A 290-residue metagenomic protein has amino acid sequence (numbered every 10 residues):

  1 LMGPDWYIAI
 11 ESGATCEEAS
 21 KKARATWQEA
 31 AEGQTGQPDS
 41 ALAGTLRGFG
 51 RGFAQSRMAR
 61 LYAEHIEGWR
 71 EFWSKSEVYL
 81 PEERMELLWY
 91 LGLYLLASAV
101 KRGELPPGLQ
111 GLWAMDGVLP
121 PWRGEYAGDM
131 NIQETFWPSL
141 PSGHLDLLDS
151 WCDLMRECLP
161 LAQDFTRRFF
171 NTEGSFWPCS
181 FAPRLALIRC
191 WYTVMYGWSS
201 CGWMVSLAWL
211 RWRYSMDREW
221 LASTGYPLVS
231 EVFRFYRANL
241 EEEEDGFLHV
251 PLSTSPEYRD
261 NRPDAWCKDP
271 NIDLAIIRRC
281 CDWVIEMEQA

Functional and structural regions predicted by a protein language model:
L1-E125, H144-D149, M155-D164: Acidic/polar, glycine-enriched structural segments that form the non-catalytic walls/loops of the carbohydrate-binding
C16, G108-E125, T172-S223, R237-A290: The feature captures the catalytic groove of carbohydrate-active enzymes
Y62, V78-M85, W89, G128 (+8 more regions): Solvent-exposed, acidic/flexible segments
E86-Y90, M130-Q133, D149, G202 (+4 more regions): A structural signal for well-ordered alpha-helical segments within the folded catalytic domains of diverse enzymes
Y90-S98, L154-L161, P227-E242, W283: Alpha-helical scaffold segments in carbohydrate-active enzymes
L96, W137-P138, D146-S150, R156 (+4 more regions): Structural recognition of the beta-strand scaffold that forms the well-ordered cores of secreted hydrolase catalytic
A97-S98, T135, P141, L210-D217: Alpha-helix C-terminal capping/termination sites
A127-L154, C158-T166, N271-M287: Glycine-rich (often Gly-Gly/Gly-Pro-rich) flexible segments and glycine-rich loop motifs, frequently accented by
